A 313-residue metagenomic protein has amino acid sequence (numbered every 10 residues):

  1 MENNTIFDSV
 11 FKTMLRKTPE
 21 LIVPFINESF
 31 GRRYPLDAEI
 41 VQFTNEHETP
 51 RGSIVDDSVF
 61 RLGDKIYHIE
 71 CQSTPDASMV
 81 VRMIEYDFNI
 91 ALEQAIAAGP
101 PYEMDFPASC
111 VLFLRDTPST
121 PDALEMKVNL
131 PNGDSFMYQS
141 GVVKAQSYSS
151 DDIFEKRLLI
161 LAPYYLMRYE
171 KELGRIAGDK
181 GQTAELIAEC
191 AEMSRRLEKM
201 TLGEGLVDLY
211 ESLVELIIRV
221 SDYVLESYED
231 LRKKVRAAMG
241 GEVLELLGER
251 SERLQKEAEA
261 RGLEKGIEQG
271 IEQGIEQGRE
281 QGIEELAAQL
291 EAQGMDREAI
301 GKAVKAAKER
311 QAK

Functional and structural regions predicted by a protein language model:
M1-L231: Conserved single-residue anchors adjacent to enzymatic active/cofactor-binding motifs
R61-S73, R175-K313: Short, charged alpha-helical interaction segments and adjacent helix-coil junctions
